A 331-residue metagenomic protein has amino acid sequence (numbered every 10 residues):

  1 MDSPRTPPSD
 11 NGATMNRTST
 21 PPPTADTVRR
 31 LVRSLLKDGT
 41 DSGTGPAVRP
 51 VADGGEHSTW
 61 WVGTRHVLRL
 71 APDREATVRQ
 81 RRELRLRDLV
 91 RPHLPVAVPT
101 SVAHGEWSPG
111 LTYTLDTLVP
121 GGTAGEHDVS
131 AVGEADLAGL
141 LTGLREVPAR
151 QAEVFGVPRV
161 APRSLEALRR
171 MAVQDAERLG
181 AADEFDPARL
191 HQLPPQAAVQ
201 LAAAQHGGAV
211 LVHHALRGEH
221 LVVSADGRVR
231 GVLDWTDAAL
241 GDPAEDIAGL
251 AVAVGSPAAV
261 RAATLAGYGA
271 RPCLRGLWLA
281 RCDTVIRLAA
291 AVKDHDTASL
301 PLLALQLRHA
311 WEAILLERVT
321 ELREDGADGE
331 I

Functional and structural regions predicted by a protein language model:
D2, R17-R33, D38, P46 (+2 more regions): N-terminal signal-anchor/first transmembrane helix of integral membrane proteins
P4, P8, G12-T20, T27 (+4 more regions): ATP/Mg2+ or Mg2+-diphosphate-binding catalytic cores that bind nucleotide phosphates or diphosphates via glycine-rich
P23-G43, E106-W107, P120, S130 (+7 more regions): An alpha-helical support segment within catalytic cores of ATP-dependent transferases
T40, P92-P95, D183, P257: Short helix-capping segments at alpha-helix termini
P46-S164: ATP-binding pocket architecture of kinase catalytic cores
R49-V62, L68, A197-I247: Active-site acidic catalytic loop and adjacent metal/ATP-binding pocket of ATP-dependent phosphoryl transfer enzymes
Q80, G133-L137, A172, L190 (+2 more regions): Hydrophobic packing residues in well-ordered alpha-helices of helical domains and bundles
A244-D296, L307-R308: Active-site activation/catalytic loop segments of kinase-like enzymes and analogous catalytic loops in related
